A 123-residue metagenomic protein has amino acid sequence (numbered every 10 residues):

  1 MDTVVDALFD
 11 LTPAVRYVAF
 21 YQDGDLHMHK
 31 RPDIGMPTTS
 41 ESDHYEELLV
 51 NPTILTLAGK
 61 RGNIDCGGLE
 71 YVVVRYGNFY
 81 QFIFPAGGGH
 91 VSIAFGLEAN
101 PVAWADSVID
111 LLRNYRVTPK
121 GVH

Functional and structural regions predicted by a protein language model:
M1-H123: Non-catalytic interaction/Regulatory regions outside core domains
